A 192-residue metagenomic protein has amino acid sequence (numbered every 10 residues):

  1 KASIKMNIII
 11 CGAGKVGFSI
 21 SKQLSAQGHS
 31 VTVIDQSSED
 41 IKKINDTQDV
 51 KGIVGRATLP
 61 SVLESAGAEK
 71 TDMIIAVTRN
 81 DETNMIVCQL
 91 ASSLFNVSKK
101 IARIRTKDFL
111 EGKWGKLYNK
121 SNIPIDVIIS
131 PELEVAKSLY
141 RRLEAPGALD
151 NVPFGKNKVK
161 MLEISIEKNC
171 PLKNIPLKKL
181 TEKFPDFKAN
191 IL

Functional and structural regions predicted by a protein language model:
K1-L192: Cytosolic regulatory regions of ion transport systems
